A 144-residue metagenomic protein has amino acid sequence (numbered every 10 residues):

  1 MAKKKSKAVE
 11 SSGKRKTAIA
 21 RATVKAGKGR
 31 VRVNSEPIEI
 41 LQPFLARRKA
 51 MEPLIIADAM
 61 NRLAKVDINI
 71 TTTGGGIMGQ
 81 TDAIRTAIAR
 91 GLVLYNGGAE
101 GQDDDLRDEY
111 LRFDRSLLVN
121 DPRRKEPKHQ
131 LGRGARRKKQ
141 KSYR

Functional and structural regions predicted by a protein language model:
A2-S11, A20, V24-K25, G29-T71 (+2 more regions): Structured, basic alpha/beta domains of bacterial-type, RNA-associated proteins
R15-T17: Short, surface-exposed loop/turn motifs at beta-strand boundaries within globular domains
Q80-I84: Hydrophobic (often cysteine-bearing) scaffold residues that line and stabilize catalytic clefts of nucleotide/cofactor
